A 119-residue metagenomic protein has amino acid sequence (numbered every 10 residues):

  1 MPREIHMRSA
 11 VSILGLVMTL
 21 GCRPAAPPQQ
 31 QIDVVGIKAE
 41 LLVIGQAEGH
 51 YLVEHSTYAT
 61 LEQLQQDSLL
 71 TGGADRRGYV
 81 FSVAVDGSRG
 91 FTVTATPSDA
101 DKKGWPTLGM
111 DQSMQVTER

Functional and structural regions predicted by a protein language model:
M1, P27, E54: Short, flexible active-site loop motifs that bind/organize anionic cofactors or intermediates
M1-L20: Sec-dependent bacterial lipoprotein signal peptides
P2, C22, Q31, H50 (+1 more regions): Structured catalytic/translocation cores of nucleotide/phosphate-coupled proteins
C22-A39, G45-Q46: Amphipathic alpha-helical segments typified by the pilin-like N-terminal helix that continues immediately C-terminal
Q46-R119: Extracellular/periplasmic head regions of type IV pilus-like filament subunits
